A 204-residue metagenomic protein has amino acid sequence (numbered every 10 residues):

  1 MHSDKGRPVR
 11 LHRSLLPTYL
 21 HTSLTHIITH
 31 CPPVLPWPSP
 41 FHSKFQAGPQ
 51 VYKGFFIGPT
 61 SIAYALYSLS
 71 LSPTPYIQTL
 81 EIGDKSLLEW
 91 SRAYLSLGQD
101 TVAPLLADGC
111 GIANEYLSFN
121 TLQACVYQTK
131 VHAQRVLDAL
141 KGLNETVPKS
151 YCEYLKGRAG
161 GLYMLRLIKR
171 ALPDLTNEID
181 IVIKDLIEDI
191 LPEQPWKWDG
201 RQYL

Functional and structural regions predicted by a protein language model:
M1, K53-S68, C110-C125, E153-K169 (+1 more regions): Well-ordered alpha-helical segments within folded domains of soluble proteins
M1-A93, K184-P195: Low-complexity, Ser/Thr/Pro/Gly-enriched N-terminal "stalk/linker" regions
R7-R13, R92, R135, R158 (+3 more regions): Arginine residue identity/basic-tract feature
L24-Q50, R92-C110, V136-K156, I187-L204: Glycine- and aromatic-rich loop/turn segments at beta-sheet edges
L69, P73-I77, T101-V102, V126 (+1 more regions): Amphipathic alpha-helical interaction segments
Q78-T121: Helix-terminus loop motifs that line ligand-binding clefts
L117-I187: Internal, well-ordered domain-core segments that constitute the primary functional module of diverse proteins
